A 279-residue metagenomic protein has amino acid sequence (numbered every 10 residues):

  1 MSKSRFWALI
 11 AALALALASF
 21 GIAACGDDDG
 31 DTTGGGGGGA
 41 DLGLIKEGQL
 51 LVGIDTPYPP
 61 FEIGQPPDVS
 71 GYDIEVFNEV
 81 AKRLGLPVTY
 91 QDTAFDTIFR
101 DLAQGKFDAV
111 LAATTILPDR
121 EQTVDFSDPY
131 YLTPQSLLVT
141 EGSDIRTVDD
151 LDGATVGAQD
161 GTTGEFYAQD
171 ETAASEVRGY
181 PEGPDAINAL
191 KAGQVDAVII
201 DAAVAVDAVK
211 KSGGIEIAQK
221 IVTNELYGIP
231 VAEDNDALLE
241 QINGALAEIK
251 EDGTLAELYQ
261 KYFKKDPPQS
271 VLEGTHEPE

Functional and structural regions predicted by a protein language model:
F20-A24: C-terminal motif of bacterial Sec signal peptides marking the signal peptidase cleavage site
G26, I74-R83, T162, G228-P267: Extended ligand-binding regions for polar small-molecule ligands
D27-A40, T163-Y180, E216-A218, A247-E279: Ligand-binding clefts/hinges and TM-proximal coupling segments of bilobed small-molecule sensing domains
G36-A113: Extracytoplasmic small-molecule ligand-binding "clamshell" domains of the periplasmic binding protein/Venus flytrap
P87-D150: Acidic, polar ligand-binding/catalytic clefts
Y90-D101, S143, D160-T163, R178-A192 (+1 more regions): Short helix-initiation/N-cap motifs at beta->coil->alpha
A113-Q122, Q169, K191, D196-T223: A ligand-binding cleft/hinge motif common to bilobed small-molecule-binding domains
Y131-V139, A202, V206-L246, K265-E279: Periplasmic-binding protein-like
